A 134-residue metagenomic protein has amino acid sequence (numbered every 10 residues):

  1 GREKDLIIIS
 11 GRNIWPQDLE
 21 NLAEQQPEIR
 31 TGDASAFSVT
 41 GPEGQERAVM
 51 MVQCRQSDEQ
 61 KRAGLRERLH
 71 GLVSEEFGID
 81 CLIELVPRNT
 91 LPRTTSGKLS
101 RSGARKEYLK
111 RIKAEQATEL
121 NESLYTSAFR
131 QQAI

Functional and structural regions predicted by a protein language model:
G1-F77: AMP-binding/adenylate-forming catalytic core of the ANL superfamily
D33, F37-S38, V49-M50, H70-Q132: Conserved C-terminal "lid"/linker of ANL adenylate-forming enzymes
